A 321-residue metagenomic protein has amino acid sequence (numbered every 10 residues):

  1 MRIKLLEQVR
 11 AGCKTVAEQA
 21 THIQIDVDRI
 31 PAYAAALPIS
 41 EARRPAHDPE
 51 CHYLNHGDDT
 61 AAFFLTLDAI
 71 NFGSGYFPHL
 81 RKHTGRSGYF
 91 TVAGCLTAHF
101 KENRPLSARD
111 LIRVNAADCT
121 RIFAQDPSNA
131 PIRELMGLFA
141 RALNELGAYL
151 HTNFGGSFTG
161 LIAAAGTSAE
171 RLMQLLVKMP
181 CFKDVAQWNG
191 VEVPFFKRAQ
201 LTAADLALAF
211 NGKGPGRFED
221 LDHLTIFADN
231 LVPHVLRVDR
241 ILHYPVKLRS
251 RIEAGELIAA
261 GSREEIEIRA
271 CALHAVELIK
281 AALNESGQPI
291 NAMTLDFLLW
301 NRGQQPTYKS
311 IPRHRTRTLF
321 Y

Functional and structural regions predicted by a protein language model:
M1-F196, H243, K247-S250, G303-Y321: Phosphate/adenylate-binding glycine loop and adjacent helical scaffold
L5, A204-F320: Accessory, usually C-terminal, subdomains that scaffold auxiliary metal cofactors
D184-V185, N189-F195, A199, L206-F218: A mid-sequence, solvent-exposed acidic-amphipathic segment
